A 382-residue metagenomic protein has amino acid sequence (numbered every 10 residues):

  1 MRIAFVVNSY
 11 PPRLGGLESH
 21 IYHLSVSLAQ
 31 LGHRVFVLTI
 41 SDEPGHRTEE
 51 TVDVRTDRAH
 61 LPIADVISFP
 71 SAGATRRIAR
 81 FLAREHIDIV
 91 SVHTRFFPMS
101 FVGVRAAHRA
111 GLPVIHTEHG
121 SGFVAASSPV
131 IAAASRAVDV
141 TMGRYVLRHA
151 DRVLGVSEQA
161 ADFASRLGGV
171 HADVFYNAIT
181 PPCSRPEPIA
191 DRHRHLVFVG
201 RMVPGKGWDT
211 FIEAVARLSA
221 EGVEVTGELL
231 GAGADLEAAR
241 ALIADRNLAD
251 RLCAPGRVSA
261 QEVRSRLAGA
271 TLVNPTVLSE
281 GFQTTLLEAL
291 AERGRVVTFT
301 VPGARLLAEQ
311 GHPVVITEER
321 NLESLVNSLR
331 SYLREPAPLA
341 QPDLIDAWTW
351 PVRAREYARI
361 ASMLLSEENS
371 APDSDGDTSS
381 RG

Functional and structural regions predicted by a protein language model:
M1-P44, R55, P351, G376 (+1 more regions): N-terminal subdomain of nucleotide-sugar transferases
T39, A132-R185, A254: Donor nucleotide-sugar binding/catalytic pocket of nucleotide-sugar-dependent glycosyltransferases
I89-F123: An aromatic- and histidine-rich active-site surface loop
L154, E187-K206, I212-V215, E228: Conserved donor-binding/catalytic core segment of Leloir-type glycosyltransferases
R240-V258: Nucleotide-activated donor-binding/catalytic signature segment of Leloir-type glycosyltransferases, i.e., the conserved
A268-G281, G294: Acidic donor-binding loop of glycosyltransferase active sites
Q310, V314-E323, R330-E335: Conserved acidic donor-binding segment of nucleotide-sugar-dependent glycosyltransferases
R334-L365: A charged, aromatic-enriched C-terminal amphipathic alpha-helix characteristic of glycosyltransferases across folds
